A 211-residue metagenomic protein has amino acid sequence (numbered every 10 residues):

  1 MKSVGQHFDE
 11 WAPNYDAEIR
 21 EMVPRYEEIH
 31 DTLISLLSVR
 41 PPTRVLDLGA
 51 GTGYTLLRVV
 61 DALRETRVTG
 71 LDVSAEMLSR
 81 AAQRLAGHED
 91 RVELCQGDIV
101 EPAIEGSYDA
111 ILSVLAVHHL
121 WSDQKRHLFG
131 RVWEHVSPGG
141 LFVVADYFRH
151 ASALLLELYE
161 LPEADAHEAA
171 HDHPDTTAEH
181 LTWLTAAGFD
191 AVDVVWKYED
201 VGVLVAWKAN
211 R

Functional and structural regions predicted by a protein language model:
M1-V39: Conserved class I S-adenosyl-L-methionine
I34, L57-V60, W133: A structural alpha-helix within SAM-dependent methyltransferase catalytic domains
L46-L48, T52-E101: Class I SAM-dependent methyltransferase SAM/SAH-binding core
A103-I111: A short acidic, Gly/Pro-enriched loop at the edge of an enzyme's catalytic core that lines a small-molecule cofactor
S113-V117, A145: Residues lining the SAM
R126-P138: A short glycine-rich, Lys/Arg-flanked "PGG" loop and its adjoining helix->strand segment in the class I
V143-A187, V192-V194: C-terminal alpha-helical "lid/dimerization" subdomain adjacent to the S-adenosyl-L-methionine
D190-R211: Core SAM-dependent methyltransferase catalytic element
